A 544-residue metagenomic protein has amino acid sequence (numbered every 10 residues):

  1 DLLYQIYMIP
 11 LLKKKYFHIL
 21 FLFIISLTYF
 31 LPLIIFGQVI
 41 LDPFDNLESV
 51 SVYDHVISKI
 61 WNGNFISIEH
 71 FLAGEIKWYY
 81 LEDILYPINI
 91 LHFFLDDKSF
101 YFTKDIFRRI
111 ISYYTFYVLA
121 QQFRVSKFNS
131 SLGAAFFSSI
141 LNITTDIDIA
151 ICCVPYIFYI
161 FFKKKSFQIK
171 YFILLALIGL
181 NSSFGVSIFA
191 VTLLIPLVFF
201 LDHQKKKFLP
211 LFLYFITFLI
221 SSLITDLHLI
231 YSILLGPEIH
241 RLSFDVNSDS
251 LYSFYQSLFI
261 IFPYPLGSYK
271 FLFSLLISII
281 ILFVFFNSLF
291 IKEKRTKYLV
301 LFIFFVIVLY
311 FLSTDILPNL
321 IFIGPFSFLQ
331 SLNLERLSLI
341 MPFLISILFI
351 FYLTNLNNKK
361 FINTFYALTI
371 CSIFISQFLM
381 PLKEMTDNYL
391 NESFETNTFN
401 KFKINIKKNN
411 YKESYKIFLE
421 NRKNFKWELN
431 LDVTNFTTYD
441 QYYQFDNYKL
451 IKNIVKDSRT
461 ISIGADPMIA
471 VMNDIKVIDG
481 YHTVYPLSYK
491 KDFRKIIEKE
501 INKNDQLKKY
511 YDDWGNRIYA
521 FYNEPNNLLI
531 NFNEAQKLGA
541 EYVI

Functional and structural regions predicted by a protein language model:
D1-I34: Start-transfer (signal-anchor) and selected internal transmembrane alpha helices of multi-pass inner/ER membrane
I25-Y113, T145-D148: Membrane-interface coil-to-helix junctions
I110-F123, K127-K164, Q168-H203, Y214-I233: Membrane-embedded helix bundles of polyisoprenyl
L141-I149, I260-F262, V306-I347, Y352 (+2 more regions): Membrane-helix boundary/interfacial segments in multi-pass membrane proteins
I216-L219, T296, T354-Y389: Signature aromatic-anchored transmembrane alpha helix within multi-pass, membrane-resident enzymes that catalyze glycan
T225-F286: Periplasmic/ER-lumenal interhelical loops and adjacent helix-loop junctions in multi-pass membrane proteins
S274-F305, L348, Y352-N355: Hydrophobic, aromatic-rich transmembrane alpha-helices and their immediate juxtamembrane boundary segments
P381-I544: Extracytoplasmic
